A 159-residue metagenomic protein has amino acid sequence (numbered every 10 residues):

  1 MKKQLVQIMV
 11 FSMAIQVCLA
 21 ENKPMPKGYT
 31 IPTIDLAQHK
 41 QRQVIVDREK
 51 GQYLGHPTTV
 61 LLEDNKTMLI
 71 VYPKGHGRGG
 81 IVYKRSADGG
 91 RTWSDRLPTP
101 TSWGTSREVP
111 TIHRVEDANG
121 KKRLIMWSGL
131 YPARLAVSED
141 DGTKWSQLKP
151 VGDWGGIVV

Functional and structural regions predicted by a protein language model:
M1-Q4: Positively charged n-region of N-terminal signal peptides that target proteins for export
Q7-Q16: Bacterial N-terminal signal peptides
E21-V159: Asp-box/BNR beta-propeller blade signature and adjacent active/binding-site loops in extracellular glycan-interacting
